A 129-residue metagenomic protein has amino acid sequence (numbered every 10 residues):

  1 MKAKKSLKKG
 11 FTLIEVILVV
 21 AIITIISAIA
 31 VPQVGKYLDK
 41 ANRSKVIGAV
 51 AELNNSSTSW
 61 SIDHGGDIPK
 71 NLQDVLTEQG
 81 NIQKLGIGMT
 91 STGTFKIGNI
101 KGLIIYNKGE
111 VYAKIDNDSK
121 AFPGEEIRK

Functional and structural regions predicted by a protein language model:
M1, S27, A49-V50, V75: Alpha-helical interaction segments
M1-K9: N-terminal leader/signal peptides at the extreme start of proteins
K8-V34: N-terminal single-pass transmembrane signal-anchor helix
A30, Y37, S57: Conserved alpha-helical elements of the SDR catalytic core
V34-A51: Aliphatic-rich helix starts adjacent to a transmembrane/signal segment
A49-G65: N-terminal alpha-helical signal peptides/signal-anchor transmembrane segments
I62-K129: Extracellular/periplasmic head regions of type IV pilus-like filament subunits
